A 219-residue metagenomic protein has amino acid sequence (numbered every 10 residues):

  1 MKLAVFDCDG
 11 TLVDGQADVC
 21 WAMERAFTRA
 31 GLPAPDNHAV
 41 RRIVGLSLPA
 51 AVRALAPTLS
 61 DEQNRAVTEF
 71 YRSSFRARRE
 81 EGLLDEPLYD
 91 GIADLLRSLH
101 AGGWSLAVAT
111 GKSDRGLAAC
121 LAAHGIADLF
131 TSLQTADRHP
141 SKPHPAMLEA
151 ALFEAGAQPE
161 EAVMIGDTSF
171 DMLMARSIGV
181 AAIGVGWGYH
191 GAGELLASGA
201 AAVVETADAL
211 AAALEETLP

Functional and structural regions predicted by a protein language model:
M1-R42: Active-site neighborhood of HAD-like aspartate-dependent phosphohydrolases
A26-F27, S47-E62, C120, A151-L152: Helix-loop "lid/cap" segments that line or gate small-molecule binding pockets
T28-P33, L59-E62, A101-G103, H124-L129 (+1 more regions): Short helix-capping segments at alpha-helix termini
I43, S47, P87-G91, K112 (+4 more regions): Short beta->alpha linker loops
L55-G91, G102: Metal-dependent phosphoesterase signature
D85-P87, A107, S113-M164, S169-I178 (+1 more regions): Substrate-recognition "cap/lid" segment bordering the active-site pocket of phosphatases
A202-T206: Short acidic-hydrophobic, aromatic-tinged amphipathic segments that line or gate anion-handling sites
